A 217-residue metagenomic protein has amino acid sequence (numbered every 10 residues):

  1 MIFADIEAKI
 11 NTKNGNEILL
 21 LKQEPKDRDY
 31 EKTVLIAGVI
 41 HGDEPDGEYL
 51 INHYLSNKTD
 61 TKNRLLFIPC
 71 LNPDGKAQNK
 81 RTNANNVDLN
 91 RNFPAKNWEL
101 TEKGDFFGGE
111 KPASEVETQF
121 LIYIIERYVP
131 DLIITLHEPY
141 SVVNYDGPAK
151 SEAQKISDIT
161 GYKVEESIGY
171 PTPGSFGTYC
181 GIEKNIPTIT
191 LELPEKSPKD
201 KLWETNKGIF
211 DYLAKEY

Functional and structural regions predicted by a protein language model:
M1-K22: Short glycine- and acidic-rich boundary segments immediately preceding or forming the N-terminal edge of structured
G15, L89, L191: A residue-level signal for conserved active-site and pocket-lining positions in enzyme catalytic cores
E17-K26, F176-I182: Short, surface-exposed beta-strand/loop micro-motifs that present aromatic residues
L20, E117, L121, N206-I209: Generic hydrophobic alpha-helical segments
Y30-L35, E44-L55, T59-Y170, I186: Active-site/substrate-binding loop(s) of hydrolase catalytic cores
G42-D43, P198: Glycine-/small-residue-rich active-site loops that bind phosphorylated ligands and cofactors
P171-Y217: Active-site-adjacent mobile loop/cap segments within catalytic or ligand-binding domains
